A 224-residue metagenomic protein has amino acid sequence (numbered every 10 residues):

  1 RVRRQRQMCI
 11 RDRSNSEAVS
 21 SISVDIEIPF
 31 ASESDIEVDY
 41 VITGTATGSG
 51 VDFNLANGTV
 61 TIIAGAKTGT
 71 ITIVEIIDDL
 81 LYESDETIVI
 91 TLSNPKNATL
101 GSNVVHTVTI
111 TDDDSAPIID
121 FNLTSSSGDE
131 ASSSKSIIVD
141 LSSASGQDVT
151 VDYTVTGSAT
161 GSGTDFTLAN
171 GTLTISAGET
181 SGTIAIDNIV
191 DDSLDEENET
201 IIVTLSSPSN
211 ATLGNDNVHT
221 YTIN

Functional and structural regions predicted by a protein language model:
R1-D12: Single conserved hydrophobic/aromatic residue that forms the stacking wall/gate of nucleotide- or nucleobase-binding
R4, F53-L55, V89, S93-A116 (+3 more regions): Terminal edge beta-strands and adjacent linker/stalk segments of extracellular immunoglobulin-superfamily beta-sandwich
R11-R13, N57, F121-S125, N170: Surface-exposed, proline-enriched loop/turn segments that connect beta strands in immunoglobulin-like
R13-S20, S126-S133: Short, solvent-exposed loop/linker segments at the N-terminal edge of repeated beta-sheet extracellular domains
S23-P29, S136-S142: Short edge beta-strand/loop segments characteristic of extracellular beta-sandwich folds
P29-E37, S142-T150: A short beta-turn/strand-edge loop motif at beta-sheet boundaries
E37-I77, S93-P95, S134, T150-V190 (+1 more regions): Extracellular beta-sheet repeat scaffolds used for adhesion and glycan interaction
I77-I88, V190-I202: Short glycine/proline/serine/threonine-rich loop/turn segments at secondary-structure transition edges
